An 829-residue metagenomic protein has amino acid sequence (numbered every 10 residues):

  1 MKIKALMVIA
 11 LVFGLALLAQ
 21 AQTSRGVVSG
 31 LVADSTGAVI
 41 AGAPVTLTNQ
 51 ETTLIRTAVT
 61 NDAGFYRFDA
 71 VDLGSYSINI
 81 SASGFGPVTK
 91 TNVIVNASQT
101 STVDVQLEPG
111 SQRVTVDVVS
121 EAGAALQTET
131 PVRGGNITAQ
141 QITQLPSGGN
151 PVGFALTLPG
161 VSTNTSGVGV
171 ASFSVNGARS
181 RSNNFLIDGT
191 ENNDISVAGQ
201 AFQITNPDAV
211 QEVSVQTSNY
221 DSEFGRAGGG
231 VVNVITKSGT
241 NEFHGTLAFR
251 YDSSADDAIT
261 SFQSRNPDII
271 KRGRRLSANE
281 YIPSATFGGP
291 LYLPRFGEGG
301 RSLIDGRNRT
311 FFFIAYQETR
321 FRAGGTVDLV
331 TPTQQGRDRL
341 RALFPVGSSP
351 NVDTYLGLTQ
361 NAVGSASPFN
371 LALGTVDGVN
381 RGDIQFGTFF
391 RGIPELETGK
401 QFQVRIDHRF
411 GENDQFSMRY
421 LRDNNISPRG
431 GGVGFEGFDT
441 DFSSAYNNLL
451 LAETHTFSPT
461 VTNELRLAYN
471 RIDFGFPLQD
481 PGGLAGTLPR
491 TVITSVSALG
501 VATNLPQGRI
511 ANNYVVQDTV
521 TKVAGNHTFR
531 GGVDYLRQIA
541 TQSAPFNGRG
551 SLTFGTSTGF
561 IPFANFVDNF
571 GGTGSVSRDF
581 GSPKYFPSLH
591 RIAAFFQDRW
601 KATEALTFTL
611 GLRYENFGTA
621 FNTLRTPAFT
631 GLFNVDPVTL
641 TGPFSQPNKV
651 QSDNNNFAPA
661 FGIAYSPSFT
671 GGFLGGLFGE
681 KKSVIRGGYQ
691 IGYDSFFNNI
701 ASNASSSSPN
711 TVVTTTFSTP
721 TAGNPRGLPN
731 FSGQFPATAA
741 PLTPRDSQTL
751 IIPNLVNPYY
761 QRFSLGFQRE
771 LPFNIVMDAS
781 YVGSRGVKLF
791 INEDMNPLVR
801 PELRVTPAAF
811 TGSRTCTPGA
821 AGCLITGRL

Functional and structural regions predicted by a protein language model:
K2-T130, G135-T138, E191, N206-D208: Periplasm-facing N-terminal accessory domains of Gram-negative outer-membrane beta-barrel systems
T52-T53, I80-K90, G160, T354 (+1 more regions): A short, solvent-exposed loop/turn motif at the edges and junctions of modular extracellular/periplasmic domains
L54, I426, T503, N512 (+1 more regions): Signature of Gram-negative outer-membrane beta-barrel scaffolds
F85-S238, S253, N266-R272, S284-T286 (+3 more regions): Periplasmic N-terminal accessory/gating domains of Gram-negative outer-membrane beta-barrel systems
P151, G486-L488, V492, T623-L829: Solvent-exposed loop/turn elements at secondary-structure boundaries
N164, S222-G225, G239-H244, Y292-R309 (+6 more regions): Short loop/turn motifs that connect adjacent beta-strands in outer-membrane beta-barrel proteins
S196-V197, D208-Q211, S222-V231, K237-R339 (+2 more regions): Outer-membrane beta-barrel translocator/receptor signature
E395-Q597: Replace "related TpsB outer-membrane translocases also match" with "some related outer-membrane beta-barrels such as
